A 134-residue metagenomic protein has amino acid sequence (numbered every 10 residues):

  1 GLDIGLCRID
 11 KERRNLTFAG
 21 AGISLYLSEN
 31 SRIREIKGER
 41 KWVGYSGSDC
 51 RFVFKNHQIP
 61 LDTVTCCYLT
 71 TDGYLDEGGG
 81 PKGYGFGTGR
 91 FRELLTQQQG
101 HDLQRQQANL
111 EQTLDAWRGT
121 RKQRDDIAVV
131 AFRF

Functional and structural regions predicted by a protein language model:
G1-F134: Conserved subregion of the PPM/PP2C metallophosphatase catalytic domain
